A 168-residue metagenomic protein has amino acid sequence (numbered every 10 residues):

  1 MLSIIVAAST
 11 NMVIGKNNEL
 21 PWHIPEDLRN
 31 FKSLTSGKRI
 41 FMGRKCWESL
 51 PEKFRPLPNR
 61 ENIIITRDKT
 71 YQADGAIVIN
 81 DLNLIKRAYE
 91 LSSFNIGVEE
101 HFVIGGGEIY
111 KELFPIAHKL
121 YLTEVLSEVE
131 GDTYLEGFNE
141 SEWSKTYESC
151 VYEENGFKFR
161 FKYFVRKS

Functional and structural regions predicted by a protein language model:
M1-S168: Enzymes that bind and transform nitrogen-containing heteroaromatic metabolites
